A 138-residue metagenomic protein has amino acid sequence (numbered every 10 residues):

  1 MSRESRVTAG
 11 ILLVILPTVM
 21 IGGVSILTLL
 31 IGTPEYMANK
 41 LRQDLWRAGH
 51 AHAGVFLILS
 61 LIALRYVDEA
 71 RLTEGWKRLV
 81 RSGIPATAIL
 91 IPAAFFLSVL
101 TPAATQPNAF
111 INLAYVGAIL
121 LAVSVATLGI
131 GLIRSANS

Functional and structural regions predicted by a protein language model:
M1-Y36, K40-S138: Polytopic transmembrane helical bundles with strong interfacial aromatic enrichment
